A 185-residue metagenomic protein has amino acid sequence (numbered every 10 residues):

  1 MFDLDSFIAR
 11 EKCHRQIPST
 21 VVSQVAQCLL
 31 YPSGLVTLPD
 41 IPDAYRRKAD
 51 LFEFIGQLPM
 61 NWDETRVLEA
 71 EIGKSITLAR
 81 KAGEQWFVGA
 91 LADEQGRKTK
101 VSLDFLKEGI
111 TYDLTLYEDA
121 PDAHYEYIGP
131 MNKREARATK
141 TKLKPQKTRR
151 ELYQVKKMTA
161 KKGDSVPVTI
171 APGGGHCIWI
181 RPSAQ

Functional and structural regions predicted by a protein language model:
M1-H124: Active-site-proximal substrate-binding groove within the catalytic cores of carbohydrate-active enzymes
E94-Q185: C-terminal beta-sandwich/jelly-roll accessory domains of carbohydrate-active enzymes
